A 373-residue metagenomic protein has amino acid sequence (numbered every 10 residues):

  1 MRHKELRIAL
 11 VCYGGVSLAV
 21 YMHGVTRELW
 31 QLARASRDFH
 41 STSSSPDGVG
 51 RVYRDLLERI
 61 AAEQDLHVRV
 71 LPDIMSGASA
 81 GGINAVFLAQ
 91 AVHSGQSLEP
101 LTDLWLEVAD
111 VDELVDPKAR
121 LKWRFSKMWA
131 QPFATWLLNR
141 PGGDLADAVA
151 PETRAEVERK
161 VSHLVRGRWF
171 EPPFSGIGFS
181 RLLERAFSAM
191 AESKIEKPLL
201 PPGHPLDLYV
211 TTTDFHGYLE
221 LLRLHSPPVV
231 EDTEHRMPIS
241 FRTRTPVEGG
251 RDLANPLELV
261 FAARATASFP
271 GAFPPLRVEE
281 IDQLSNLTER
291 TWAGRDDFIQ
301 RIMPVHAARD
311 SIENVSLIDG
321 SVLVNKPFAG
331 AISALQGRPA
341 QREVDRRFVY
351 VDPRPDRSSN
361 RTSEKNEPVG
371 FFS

Functional and structural regions predicted by a protein language model:
M1-I8, R69-V70, P205, S311 (+1 more regions): A short, charged/proline- and glycine-enriched loop that marks the coil->beta-strand transition at the N-terminal
M1-Y13, S17-R27, E220, A254-N255: Small-residue-rich anion-binding loops in enzyme active sites
A19-E184, L222-H225, V229-T233: Patatin-like phospholipase
R154, E158-F170, G203-G337: Active-site gating loop/helix substructures
G176-L200, H204-D207, H216-Y218, L323-K326: Extended, Lys/Arg-enriched charged tracts that mediate electrostatic binding to polyanionic substrates
D352-N360: Short, conserved secondary-structure transition motifs
N360-S373: Acidic, Ser/Thr-rich peripheral helices and adjacent loops at domain boundaries
